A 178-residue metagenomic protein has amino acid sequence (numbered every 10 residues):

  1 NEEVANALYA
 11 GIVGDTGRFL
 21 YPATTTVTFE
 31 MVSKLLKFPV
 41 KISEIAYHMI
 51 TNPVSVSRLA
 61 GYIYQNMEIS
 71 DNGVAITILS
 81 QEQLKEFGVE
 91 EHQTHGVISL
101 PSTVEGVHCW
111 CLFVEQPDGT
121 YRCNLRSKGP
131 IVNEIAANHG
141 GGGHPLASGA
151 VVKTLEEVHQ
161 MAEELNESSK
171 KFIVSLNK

Functional and structural regions predicted by a protein language model:
N1-E2, I42: Short, charged, surface-exposed loops that flank catalytic or proteolytic processing sites
E3-Y9: Alpha-helical scaffolds flanking conserved acidic
Y9, G14-N138, G143-K178: Hydrophobic helix-and-loop "lid/oligomerization" segment in the mid-to-C-terminal part of catalytic domains
